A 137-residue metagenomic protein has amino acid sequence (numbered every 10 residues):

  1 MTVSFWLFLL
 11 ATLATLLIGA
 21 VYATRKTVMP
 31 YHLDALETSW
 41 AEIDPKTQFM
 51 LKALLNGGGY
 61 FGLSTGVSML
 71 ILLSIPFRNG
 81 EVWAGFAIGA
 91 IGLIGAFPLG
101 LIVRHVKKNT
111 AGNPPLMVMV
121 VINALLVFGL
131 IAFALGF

Functional and structural regions predicted by a protein language model:
S4-L17: Alpha-helical transmembrane segments
A14-A53: Hydrophobic transmembrane helix segments
T47-T65: A loop-to-helix transmembrane entry motif
V67-F86: Juxtamembrane helix-break-helix junctions at the cytosolic face of small multi-pass alpha-helical membrane proteins
G85-V103, V120-V127: Hydrophobic alpha-helical membrane segments
F97-V118, L135: Membrane-helix boundary connector in multi-pass membrane proteins
F128-F137: Juxtamembrane boundary at the C-terminal end of a transmembrane helix
